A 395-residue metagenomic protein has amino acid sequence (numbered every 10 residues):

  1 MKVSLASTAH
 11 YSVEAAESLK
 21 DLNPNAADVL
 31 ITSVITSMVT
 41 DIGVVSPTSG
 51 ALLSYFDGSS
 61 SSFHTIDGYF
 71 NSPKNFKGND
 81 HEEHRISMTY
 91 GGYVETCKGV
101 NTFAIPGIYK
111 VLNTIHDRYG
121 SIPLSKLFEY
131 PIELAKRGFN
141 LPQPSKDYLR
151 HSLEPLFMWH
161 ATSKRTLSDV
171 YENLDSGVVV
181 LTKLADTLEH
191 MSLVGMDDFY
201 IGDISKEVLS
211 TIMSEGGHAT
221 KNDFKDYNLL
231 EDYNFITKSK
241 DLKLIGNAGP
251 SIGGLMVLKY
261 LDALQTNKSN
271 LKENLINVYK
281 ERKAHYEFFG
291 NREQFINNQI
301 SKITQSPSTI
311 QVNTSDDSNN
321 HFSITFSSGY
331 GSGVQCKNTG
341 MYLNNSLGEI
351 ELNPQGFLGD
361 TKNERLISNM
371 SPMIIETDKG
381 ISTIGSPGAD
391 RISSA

Functional and structural regions predicted by a protein language model:
M1-V194, F199-I201, K206-L242, A248 (+2 more regions): Noncatalytic scaffold domains of N-terminal-nucleophile
S4-L5, T65-I66, L242-G249, M256-A263 (+3 more regions): Short, well-ordered beta-strand elements
V39-F56, S60-H64, H218-T220, N320-S382 (+1 more regions): Active-site rim segments in enzyme catalytic domains, especially the processed small/beta chain of N-terminal
K74-D80, L255-K259, S332-K337, R391-A395: A short, polar/proline- and glycine-enriched secondary-structure boundary/capping micro-motif
G107-I115, V179-H190, M256-A263, S315-I324 (+1 more regions): Active-site-proximal alpha-helical segments within enzyme catalytic domains
F199, D203, S251-M256, R391: Conserved phosphate/anionic-ligand binding catalytic regions in large, soluble enzymes, centered on
E231, S306-T309, S368-M370: Short, small/polar residue-rich loop motifs at catalytic or cofactor-binding pockets
K259-S327, C336: Internal maturation/activation junctions in enzymes
